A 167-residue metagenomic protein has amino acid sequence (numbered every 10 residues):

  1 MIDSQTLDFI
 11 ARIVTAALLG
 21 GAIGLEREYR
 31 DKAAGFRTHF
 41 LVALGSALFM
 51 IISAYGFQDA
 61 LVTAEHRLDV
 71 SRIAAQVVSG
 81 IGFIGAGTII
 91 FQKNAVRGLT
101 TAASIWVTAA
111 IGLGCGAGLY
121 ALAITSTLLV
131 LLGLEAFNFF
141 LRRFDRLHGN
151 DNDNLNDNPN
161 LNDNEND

Functional and structural regions predicted by a protein language model:
M1-S71, F139, N160-D167: Alpha-helical transmembrane segments and their membrane-interface boundaries that form or gate the permeation pathway
F9, R72-I73, G118-L131: Loop-to-transmembrane alpha-helix initiation sites
G20, Y55, S71-T88: Hydrophobic, membrane-facing alpha-helical anchors
L41-I51, A103-G116: Small-residue-rich segments of transmembrane alpha-helices in multi-pass membrane proteins, especially helix faces
V70-S71, I89-T100: Short, amphipathic, aromatic/basic-enriched membrane-interface segments that mark the entry/exit of transmembrane
V77, R97-V107: Short hydrophobic alpha-helical membrane-embedded segments
L129-F139: Alpha-helical transmembrane segments and their membrane-interface exit regions
L141-D167: Peripheral (non-transmembrane) domains and long loops of multi-pass membrane proteins
